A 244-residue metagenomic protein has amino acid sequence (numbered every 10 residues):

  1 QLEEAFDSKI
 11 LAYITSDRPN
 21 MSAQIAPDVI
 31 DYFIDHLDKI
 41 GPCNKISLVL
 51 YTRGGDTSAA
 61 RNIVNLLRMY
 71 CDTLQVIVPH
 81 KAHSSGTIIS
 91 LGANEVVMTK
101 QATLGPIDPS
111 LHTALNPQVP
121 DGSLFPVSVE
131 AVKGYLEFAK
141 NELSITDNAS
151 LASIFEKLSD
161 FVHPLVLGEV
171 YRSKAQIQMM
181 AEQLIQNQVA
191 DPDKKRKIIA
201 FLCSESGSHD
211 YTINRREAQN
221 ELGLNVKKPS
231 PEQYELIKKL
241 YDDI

Functional and structural regions predicted by a protein language model:
Q1-I244: Terminal-region recognition feature
